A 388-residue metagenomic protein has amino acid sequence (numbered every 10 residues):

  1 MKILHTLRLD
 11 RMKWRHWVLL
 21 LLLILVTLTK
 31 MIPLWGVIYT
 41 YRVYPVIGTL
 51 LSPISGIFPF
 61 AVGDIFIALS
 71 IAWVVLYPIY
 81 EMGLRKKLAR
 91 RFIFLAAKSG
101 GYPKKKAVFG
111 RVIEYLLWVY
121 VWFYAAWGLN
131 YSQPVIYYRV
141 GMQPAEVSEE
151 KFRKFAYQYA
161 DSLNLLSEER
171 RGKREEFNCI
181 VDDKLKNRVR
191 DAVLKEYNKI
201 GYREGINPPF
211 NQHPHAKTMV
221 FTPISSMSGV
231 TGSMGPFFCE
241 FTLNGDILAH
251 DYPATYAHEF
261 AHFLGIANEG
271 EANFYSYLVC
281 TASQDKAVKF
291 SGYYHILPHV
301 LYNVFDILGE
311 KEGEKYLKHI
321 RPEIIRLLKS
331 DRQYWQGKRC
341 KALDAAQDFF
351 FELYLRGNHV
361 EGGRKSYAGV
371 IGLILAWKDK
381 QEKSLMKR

Functional and structural regions predicted by a protein language model:
M1-L9, L84-V108: Membrane-interfacial, low-structure loops and terminal tails that flank and connect transmembrane helices in multi-pass
L7-L20, A107-V112: Alpha-helical transmembrane segments and their helix-start/interface "positive-inside/aromatic belt" motifs in integral
L20-R85: Membrane-embedded alpha-helical segments of integral membrane proteins
P59, Y252-L278: Active-site recognition of the HExxH zinc-binding catalytic motif
M82, Y102-T231, G235-C239: Contiguous, non-catalytic segments that form substrate-binding/exosite surfaces or channel walls
F152-Y159, A267-G313: Post-HExxH zinc-binding segment in Zn-dependent metallohydrolases
P236-F238, L248-Y252: Extracytoplasmic
I325-R388: Pan-zinc metallopeptidase signature
